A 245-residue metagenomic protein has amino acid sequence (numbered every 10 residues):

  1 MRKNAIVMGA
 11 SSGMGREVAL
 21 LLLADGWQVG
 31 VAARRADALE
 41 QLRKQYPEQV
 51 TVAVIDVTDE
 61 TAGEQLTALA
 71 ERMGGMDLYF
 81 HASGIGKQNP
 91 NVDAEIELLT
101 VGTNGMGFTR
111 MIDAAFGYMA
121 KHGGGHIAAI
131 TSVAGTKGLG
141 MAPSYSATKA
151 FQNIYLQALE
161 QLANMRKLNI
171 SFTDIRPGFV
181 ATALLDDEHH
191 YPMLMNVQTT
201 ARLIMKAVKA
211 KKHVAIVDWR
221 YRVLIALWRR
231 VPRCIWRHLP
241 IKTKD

Functional and structural regions predicted by a protein language model:
S11-S12: Conserved glycine-rich cofactor-binding loop
Y46-T61: Rossmann-fold cofactor-recognition segment
F80-Q88: Conserved NAD(P)H cofactor-binding loop of Rossmann-fold oxidoreductase domains
N89-G102: Short alpha-helical oligomerization interface
I112, T148: Active-site helix of classical SDR
S132: Residue(s) in the substrate-gating loop at a strand-loop-helix junction that position the organic substrate next
D174, H189-I225: C-terminal helical subdomain
